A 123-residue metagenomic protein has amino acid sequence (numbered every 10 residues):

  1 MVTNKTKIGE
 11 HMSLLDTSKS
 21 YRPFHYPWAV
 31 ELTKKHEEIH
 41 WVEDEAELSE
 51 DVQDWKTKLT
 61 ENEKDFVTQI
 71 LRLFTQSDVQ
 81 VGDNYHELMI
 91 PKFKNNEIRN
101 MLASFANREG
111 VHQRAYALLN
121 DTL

Functional and structural regions predicted by a protein language model:
V2-L123: Non-heme di-metal
